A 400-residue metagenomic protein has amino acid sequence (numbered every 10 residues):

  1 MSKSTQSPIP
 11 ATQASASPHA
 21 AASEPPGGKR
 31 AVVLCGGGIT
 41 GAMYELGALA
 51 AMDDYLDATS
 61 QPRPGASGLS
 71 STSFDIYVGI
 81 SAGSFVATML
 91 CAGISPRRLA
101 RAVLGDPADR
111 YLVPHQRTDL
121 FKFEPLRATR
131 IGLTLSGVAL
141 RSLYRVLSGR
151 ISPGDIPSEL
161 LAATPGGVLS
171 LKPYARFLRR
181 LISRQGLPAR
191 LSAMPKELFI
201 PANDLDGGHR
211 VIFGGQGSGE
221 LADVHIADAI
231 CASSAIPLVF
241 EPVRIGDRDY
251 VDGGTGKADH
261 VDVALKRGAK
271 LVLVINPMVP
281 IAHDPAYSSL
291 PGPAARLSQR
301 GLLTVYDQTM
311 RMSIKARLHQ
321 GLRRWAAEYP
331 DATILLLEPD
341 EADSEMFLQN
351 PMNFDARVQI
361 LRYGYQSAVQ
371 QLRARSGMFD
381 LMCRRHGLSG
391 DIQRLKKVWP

Functional and structural regions predicted by a protein language model:
M1-I80, T88-P400: Patatin-like phospholipase
G83: Catalytic cores of secreted/periplasmic lytic hydrolases that degrade extracellular macromolecules
